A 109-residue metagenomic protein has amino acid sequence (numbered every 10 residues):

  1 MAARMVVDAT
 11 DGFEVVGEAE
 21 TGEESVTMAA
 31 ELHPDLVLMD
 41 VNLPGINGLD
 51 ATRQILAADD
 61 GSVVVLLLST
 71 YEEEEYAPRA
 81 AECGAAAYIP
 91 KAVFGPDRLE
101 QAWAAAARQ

Functional and structural regions predicted by a protein language model:
G12-E20, M28: Short hydrophobic/Thr-rich beta-strand motif most characteristic of the beta2 strand and flanking loop of CheY-like
T21-E24, N47-D50: Acidic catalytic/metal-coordinating carboxylates
D40, S69: Active-site residues of response regulator receiver
P44, E73: The feature encodes the CheY-like receiver
L49-G61: Short amphipathic alpha-helix used as the core "switch/output" element in two-component signaling
T70-E72, K91: Short, conserved "switch-loop" micro-motifs in signal-transduction and mechanochemical regulators
R98-Q109: Receiver (REC) domain switch/output surface
